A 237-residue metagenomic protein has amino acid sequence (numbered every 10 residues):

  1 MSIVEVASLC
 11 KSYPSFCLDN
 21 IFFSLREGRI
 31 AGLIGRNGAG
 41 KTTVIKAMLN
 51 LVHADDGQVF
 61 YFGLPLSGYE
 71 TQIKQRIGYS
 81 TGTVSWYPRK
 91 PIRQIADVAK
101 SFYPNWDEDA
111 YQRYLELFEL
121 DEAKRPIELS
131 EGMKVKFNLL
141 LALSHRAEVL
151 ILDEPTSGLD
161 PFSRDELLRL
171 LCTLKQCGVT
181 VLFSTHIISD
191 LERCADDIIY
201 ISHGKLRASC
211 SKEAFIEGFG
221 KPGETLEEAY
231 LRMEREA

Functional and structural regions predicted by a protein language model:
V6-L9, F16-R26, G57: Conserved beta-strand
I34-R36: The feature captures the beta-strand-to-loop junction immediately N-terminal to the Walker
L49: Helix-to-loop junction immediately C-terminal to a conserved catalytic motif
G57-G68, Q72-I73: Conserved ABC transporter NBD signature motif
T81-N138: ABC-family P-loop ATPase nucleotide-binding domains
L150-E154: Catalytic Walker B motif of ABC-type/P-loop ATPase nucleotide-binding domains
R164-C177: Helical segment within the ABC ATPase nucleotide-binding domain
